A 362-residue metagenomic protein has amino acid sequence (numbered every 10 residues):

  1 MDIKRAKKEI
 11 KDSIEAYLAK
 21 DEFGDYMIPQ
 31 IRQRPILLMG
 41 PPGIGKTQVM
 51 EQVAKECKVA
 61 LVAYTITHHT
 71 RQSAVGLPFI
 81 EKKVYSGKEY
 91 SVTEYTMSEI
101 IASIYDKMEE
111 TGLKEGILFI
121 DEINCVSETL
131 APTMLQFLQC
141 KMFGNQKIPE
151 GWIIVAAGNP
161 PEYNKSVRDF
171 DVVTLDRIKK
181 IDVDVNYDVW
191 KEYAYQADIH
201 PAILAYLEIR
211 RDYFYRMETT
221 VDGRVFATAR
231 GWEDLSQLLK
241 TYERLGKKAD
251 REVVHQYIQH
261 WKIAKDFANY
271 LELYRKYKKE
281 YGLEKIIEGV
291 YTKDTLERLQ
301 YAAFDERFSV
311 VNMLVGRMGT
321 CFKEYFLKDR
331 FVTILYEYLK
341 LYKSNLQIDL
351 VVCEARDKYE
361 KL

Functional and structural regions predicted by a protein language model:
M1-I209: AAA+ P-loop NTPase catalytic core and its hallmark functional loops
Q196-L346: Alpha-helical lid/collar subdomain of P-loop NTPases
E354-L362: Extended, charged low-complexity segments that frequently continue into or abut oligomerization scaffolds
